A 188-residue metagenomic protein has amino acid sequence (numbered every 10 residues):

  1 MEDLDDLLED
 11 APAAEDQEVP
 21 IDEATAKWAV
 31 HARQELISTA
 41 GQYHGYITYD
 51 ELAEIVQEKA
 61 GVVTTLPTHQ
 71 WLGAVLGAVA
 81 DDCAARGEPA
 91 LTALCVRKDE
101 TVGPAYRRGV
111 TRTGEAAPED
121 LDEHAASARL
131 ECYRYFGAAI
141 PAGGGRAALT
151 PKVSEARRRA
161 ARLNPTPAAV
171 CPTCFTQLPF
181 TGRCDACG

Functional and structural regions predicted by a protein language model:
M1-D16: Basic, low-complexity segments
A13-A32, T39-V153: Nucleic acid-binding interface residues in structured DNA/RNA-binding domains, emphasizing the DNA-engaging scaffolds
E23, R162-P165: Short helix-capping and inter-helix turn/linker motifs at the boundaries of alpha-helical repeat units
Y43, N164-V170, F180: Short metal-coordination and nucleic-acid-contact micro-motifs, chiefly zinc-binding Cys/His arrays
V153-L163: Short, intrinsically disordered linker segments that flank or connect zinc-binding domains
C171-C174, C184: Short cysteine-rich clusters marking metal-coordination/redox-active sites
F175-P179: Cys/His-rich microdomains that often coordinate metals
F180-G188: Cysteine-rich micro-motifs
